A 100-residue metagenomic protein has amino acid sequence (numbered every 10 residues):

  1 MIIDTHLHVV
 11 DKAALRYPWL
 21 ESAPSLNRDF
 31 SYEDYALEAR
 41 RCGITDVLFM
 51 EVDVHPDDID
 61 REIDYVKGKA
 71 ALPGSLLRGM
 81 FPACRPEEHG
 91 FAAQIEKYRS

Functional and structural regions predicted by a protein language model:
M1-S100: Helix-coil boundary/capping segments in enzymes
